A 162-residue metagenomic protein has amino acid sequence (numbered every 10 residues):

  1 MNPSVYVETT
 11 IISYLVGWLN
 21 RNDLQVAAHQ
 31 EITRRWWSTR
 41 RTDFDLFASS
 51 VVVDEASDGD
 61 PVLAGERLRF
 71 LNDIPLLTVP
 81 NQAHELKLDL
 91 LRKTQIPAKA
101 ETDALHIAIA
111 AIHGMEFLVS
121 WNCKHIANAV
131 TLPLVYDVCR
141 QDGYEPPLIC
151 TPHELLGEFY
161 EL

Functional and structural regions predicted by a protein language model:
M1-A48, S57-L68, R92-A98, L132-V135 (+1 more regions): Short, well-structured N-terminal submotif of metal-dependent ribonuclease cores
V7, A48, V79, W121 (+1 more regions): A conserved hydrophobic position in a structured secondary element of the catalytic/binding core that shapes
I11-I12, V52-E55, K124-I126, L155-L156: Short, solvent-exposed loop/turn segments at secondary-structure junctions
T42, G143-L162: Short, C-terminally biased terminal segments at protein or domain edges
D54-E55, Q82-L86, P152-Y160: A short acidic, often aromatic-flanked loop/helix-cap motif at beta-alpha or helix-coil junctions that lines enzyme
D73-P133: Active-site neighborhoods of divalent-metal-dependent phosphate/nucleic-acid chemistry enzymes
A127-L148: C-terminal end-helix/capping segment
